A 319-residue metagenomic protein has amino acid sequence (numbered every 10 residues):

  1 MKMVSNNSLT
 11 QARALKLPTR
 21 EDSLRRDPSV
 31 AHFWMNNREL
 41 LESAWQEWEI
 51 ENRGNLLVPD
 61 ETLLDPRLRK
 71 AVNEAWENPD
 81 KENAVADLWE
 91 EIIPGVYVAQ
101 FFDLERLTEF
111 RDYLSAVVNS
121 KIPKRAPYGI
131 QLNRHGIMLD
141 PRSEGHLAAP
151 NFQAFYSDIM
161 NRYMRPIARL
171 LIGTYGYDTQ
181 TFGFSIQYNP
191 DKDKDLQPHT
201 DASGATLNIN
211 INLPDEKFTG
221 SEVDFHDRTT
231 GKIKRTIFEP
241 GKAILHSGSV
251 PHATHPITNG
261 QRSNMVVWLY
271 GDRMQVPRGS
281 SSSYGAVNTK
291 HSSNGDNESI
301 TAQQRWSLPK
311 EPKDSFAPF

Functional and structural regions predicted by a protein language model:
M1-I92, K290-A317: Fe(II)/2-oxoglutarate
R53-R67, F101-V118, F155-M160, Q197 (+2 more regions): Short charge-dense sequence patches
L57, G136-I137, P190: Long beta-sheet-rich domains in secretory-pathway and surface-associated proteins
W76-I172: Non-heme Fe(II)/2-oxoglutarate
L139-Q153, D191-T200, F238, G295-S299: Short, charged low-complexity intrinsically disordered segments located at boundaries of structured domains
A149-L171, T258-G271, P277, N294-W306 (+1 more regions): A broadly tuned preference for mixed-charge, low-complexity surface segments
R165, R169-T289: Catalytic core of non-heme Fe(II) oxygenases with the double-stranded beta-helix
